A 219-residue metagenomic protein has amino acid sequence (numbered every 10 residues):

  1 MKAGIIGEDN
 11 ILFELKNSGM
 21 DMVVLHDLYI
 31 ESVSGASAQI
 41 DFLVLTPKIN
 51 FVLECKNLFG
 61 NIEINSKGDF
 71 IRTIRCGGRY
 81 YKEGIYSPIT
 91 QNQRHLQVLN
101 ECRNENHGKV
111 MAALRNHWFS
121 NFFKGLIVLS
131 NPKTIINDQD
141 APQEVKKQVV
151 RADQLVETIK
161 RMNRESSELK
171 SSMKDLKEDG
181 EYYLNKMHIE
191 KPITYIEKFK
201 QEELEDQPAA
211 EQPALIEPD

Functional and structural regions predicted by a protein language model:
M1-A38, I49, R75-D219: Surface-exposed interaction regions that form or flank ligand-binding interfaces
D41: Phosphate-centric recognition/catalysis
V44-F70: Active-site beta-strand-loop-beta-strand hairpin of nuclease catalytic cores that positions key catalytic residues
